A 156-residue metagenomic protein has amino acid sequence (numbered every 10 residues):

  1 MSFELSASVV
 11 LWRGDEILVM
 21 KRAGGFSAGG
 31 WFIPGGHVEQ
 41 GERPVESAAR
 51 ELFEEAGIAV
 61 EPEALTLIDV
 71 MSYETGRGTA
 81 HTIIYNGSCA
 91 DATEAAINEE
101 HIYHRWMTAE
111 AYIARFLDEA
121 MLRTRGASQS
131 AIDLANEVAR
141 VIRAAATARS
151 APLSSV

Functional and structural regions predicted by a protein language model:
M1-L18: Conserved N-terminal beta-strand and adjoining loop/helix that marks the start of the Nudix/MutT-like hydrolase domain
E4, W12, I33, G78-T82: Short connector loops at helix/strand junctions that flank enzyme active sites, especially segments positioning acidic
E16-E54: Conserved Nudix-box catalytic region and its N-terminal flanking loop in Nudix hydrolases and closely related
A28-G30, E99-V156: Nudix hydrolase/Nudix homology domain
F32, T66, I84: Conserved beta-strand segments that form the floor/walls of ligand-binding pockets within enzyme and binding domains
G36, R50, E63, M107-E110: Structural detector for helix-capping/boundary residues
A59-D69: A short coil-to-beta-strand element that immediately follows conserved catalytic motifs
M71-E94, R105, A109-E110, L134-A145: Active-site-adjacent beta-strand/loop module that shapes the phosphate/pyrophosphate-binding cleft
